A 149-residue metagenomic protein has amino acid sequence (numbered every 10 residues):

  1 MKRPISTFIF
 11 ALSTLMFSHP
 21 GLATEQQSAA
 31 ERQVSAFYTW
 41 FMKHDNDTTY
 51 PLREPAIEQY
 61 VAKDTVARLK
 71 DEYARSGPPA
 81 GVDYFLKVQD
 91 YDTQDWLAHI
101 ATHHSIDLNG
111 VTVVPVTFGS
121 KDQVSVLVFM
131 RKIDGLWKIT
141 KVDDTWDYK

Functional and structural regions predicted by a protein language model:
M1-I9: Bacterial N-terminal signal peptides that target proteins for export
I9-F17: Bacterial N-terminal signal peptides
P20-L52: Short, low-complexity N-terminal intrinsically disordered segments enriched in polar/charged residues
A36-D47, Q59-R68, E72, I133-L136: Structured segments of extracytoplasmic/periplasmic soluble domains in secreted or envelope-associated proteins
V61-A62, V66-K121: Surface-exposed, charged secondary-structure patches
Q123-K149: Short beta-strand edge/turn micro-motifs at domain boundaries
